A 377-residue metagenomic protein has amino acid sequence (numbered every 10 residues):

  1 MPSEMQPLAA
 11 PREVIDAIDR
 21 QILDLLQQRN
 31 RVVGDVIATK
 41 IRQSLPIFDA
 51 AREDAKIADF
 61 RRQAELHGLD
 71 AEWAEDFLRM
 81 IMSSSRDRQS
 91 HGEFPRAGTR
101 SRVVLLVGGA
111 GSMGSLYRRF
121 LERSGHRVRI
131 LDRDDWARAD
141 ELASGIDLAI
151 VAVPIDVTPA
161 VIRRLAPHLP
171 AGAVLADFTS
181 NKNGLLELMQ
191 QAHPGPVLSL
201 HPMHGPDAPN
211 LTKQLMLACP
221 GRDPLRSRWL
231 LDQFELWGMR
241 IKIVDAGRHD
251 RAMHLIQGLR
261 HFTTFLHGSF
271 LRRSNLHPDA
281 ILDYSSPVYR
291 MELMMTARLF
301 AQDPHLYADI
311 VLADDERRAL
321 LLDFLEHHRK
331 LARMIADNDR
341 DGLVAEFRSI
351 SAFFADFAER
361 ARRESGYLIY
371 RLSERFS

Functional and structural regions predicted by a protein language model:
M1-R102, R119: Extended, charge-rich alpha-helical interface modules
L105-G108: Conserved N-terminal Rossmann-fold NAD(P)-binding element of oxidoreductases
S112-M113: Hydrophobic/small residue at the entry helix of a nucleotide-binding pocket
V128-E141: Adenosine-cofactor binding site in Rossmann-like domains, unifying the SAM/SAH pocket of S-adenosylmethionine-dependent
D140-M189: Rossmann-fold NAD(P) dinucleotide-binding segment
K182, M189-V244, D250-M253: Rossmann-fold dinucleotide-binding core
Q214, R228, H249-P278, L282-A301: Active-site-proximal catalytic alpha-helix in oxidoreductases
L282-A358: Interdomain hinge/lid region at the active-site interface of Rossmann-like NAD(P)-dependent oxidoreductases
